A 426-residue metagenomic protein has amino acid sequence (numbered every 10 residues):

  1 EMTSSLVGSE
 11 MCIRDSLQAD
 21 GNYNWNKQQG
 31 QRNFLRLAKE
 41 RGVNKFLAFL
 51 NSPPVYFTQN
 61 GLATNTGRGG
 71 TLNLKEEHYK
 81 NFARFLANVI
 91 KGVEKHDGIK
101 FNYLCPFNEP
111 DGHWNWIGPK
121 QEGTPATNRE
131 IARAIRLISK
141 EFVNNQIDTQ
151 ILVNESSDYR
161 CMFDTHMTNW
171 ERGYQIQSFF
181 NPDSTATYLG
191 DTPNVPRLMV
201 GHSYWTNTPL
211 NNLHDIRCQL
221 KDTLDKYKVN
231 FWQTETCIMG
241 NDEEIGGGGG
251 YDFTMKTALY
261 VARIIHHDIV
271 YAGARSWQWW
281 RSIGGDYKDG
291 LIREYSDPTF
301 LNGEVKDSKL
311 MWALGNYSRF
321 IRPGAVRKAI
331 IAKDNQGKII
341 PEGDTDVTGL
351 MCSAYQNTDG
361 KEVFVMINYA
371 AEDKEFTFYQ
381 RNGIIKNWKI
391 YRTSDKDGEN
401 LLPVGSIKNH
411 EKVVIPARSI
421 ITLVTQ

Functional and structural regions predicted by a protein language model:
E1-I13: Single conserved hydrophobic/aromatic residue that forms the stacking wall/gate of nucleotide- or nucleobase-binding
S4-S5, K45-L50, N102-P106, Q150-V153 (+5 more regions): Structural recognition of the beta-strand scaffold that forms the well-ordered cores of secreted hydrolase catalytic
A19-A48, G70-P106, I131-F142, N169-N194: An active-site-proximal structural segment forming one wall of the substrate-binding cleft that immediately precedes
Q121-I264, Y271: Noncatalytic carbohydrate-binding groove/subsite architecture in carbohydrate-active enzymes
N230-I321, A325-P341: Aromatic/acidic polysaccharide-binding cleft in carbohydrate-active enzymes
K338-K386, R418: Carbohydrate-binding surface patches
R381-E399: Solvent-exposed beta-hairpin/edge-strand motifs
V404-Q426: C-terminal beta-strand-rich structural cap/linker in extracellular carbohydrate-active enzymes
